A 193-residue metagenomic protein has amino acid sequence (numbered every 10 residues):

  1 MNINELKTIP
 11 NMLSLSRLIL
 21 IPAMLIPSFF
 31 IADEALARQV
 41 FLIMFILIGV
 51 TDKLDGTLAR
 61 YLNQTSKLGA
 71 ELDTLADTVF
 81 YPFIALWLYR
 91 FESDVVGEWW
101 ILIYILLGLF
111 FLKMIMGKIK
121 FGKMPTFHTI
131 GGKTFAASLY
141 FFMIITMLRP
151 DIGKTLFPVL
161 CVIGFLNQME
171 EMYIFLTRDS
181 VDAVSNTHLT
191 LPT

Functional and structural regions predicted by a protein language model:
M1-K7: Short, Lys/Arg-rich, polar N-terminal cytosolic tail immediately upstream of the first transmembrane signal-anchor
L20-L68, I84-A85, W99, I103-Y104 (+2 more regions): Membrane-embedded alpha-helical segments that form the functional core of polytopic membrane enzymes, especially those
P22-I26, A85, I115-K118, Y140-I145: Alpha-helical transmembrane segments of multipass membrane proteins
V50-L54, L107-K120, G164-T177: Transmembrane alpha-helical segments that form the membrane-embedded catalytic/substrate-channel core of multi-pass
A59-D77, F127-G131: Juxtamembrane helix-capping/reentrant segments at transmembrane boundaries
A70-K120: Helix-adjacent hinge/juxtasegments
T74-F83, G131-M147: Small-residue-rich segments of transmembrane alpha-helices in multi-pass membrane proteins, especially helix faces
T187-T193: Conserved small/polar residues in nucleotide/adenosyl-binding loops
